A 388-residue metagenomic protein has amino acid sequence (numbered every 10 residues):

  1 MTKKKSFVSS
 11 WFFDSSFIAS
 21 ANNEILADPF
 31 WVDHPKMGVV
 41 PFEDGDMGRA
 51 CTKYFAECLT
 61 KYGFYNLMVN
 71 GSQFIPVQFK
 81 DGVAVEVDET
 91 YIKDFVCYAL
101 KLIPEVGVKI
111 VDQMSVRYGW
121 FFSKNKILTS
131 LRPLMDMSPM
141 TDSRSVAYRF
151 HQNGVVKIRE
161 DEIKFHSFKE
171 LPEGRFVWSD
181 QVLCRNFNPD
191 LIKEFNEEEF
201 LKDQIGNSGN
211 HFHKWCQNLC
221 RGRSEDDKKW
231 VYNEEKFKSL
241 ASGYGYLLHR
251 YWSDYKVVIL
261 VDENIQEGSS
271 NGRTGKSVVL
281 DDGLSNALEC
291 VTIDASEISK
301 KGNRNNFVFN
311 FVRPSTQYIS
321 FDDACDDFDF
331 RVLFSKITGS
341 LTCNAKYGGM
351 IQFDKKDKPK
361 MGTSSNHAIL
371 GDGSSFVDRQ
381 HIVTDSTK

Functional and structural regions predicted by a protein language model:
T2-W178, K356: Intein modules and their embedded homing endonuclease domains
G63-Y91, K157-S315, H381-V383: P-loop NTPase catalytic core of nucleic-acid-dependent motor ATPases
F95, V279-G283, V332-K336, T363 (+1 more regions): Alpha-helical scaffold elements adjacent to nucleotide-binding pockets in ATP/GTP-utilizing enzyme cores
V308-P314, A345-S364: AAA+/SF3 P-loop NTPase mechanochemical coupling elements
F321-A324: Walker B catalytic acidic pair
D329-F353: Conserved catalytic/switch belt of AAA+ P-loop NTPases
S365-I369: Short, polar loop motifs at secondary-structure junctions
D372-T387: A short helix-turn-beta junction within AAA+ P-loop NTPase domains corresponding to the substrate/partner-engaging
